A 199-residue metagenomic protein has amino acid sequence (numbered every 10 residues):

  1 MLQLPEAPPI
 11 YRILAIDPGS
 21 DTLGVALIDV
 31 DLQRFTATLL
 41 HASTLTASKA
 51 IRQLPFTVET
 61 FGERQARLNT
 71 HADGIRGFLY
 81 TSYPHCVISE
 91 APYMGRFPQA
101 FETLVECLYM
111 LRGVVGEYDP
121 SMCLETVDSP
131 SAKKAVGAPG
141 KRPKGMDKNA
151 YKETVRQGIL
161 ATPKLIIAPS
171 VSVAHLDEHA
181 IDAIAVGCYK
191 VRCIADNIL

Functional and structural regions predicted by a protein language model:
M1-L199: Phosphate- and other anionic-substrate recognition elements at nucleic-acid/protein interfaces
